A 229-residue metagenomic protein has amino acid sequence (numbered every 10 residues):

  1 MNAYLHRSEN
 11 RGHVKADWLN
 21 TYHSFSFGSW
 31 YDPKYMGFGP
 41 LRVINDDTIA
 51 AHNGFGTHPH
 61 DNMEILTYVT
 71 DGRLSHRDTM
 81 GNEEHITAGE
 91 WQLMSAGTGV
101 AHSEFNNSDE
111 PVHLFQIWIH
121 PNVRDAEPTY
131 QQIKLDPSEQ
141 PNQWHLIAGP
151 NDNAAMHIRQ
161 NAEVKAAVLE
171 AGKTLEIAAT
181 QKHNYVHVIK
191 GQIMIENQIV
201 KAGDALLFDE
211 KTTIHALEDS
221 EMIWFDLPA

Functional and structural regions predicted by a protein language model:
M1-A229: Jelly-roll (double-stranded beta-helix
